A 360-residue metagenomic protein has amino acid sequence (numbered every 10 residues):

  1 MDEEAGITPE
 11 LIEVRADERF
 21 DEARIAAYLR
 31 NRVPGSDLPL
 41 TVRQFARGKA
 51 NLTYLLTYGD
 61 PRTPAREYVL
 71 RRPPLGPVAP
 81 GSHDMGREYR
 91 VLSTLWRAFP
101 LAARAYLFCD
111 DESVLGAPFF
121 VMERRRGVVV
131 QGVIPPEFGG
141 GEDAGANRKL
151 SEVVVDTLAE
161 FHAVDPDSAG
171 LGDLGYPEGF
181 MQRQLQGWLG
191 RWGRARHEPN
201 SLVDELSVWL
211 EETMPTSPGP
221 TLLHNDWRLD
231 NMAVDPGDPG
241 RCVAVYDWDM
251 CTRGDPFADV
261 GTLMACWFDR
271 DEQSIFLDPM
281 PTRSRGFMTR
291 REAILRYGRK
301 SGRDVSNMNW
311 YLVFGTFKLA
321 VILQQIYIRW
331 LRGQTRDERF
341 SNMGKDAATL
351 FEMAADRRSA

Functional and structural regions predicted by a protein language model:
D2-S36: Juxta-kinase regulatory segment immediately upstream of eukaryotic protein kinase catalytic domains
P39-L222, G237-G240: ATP-binding pocket architecture of kinase catalytic cores
K149, G175-Y176, D304-G315: All-alpha amphipathic helical-bundle segments outside canonical DNA-binding/catalytic cores that form hydrophobic
L222-H224, L229: Catalytic-loop of the protein kinase fold
M232-V234: Hydrophobic residue at the +6 position relative to the catalytic HRD Asp in the kinase catalytic loop
Y246-C251: Activation of the activation-loop gatekeeper triad in protein kinase-fold domains
A258-S301, G315-R332: Active-site activation/catalytic loop segments of kinase-like enzymes and analogous catalytic loops in related
R303-N307, V321-A360: Helical subdomain adjoining the active site within ATP-dependent kinase catalytic cores
